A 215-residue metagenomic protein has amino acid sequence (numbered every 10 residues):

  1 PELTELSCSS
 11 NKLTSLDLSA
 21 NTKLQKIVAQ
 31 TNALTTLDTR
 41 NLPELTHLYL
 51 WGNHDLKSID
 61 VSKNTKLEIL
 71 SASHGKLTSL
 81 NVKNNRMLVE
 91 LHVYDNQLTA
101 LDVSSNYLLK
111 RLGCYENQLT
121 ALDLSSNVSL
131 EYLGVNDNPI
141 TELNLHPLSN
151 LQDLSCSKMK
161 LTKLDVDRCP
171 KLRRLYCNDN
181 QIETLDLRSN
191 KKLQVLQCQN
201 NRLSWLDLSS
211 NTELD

Functional and structural regions predicted by a protein language model:
E2, S7-K12, K23-A33, E44 (+9 more regions): Concave beta-strand-loop units of leucine-rich repeat
L16, L37-T39, S58-I59, L80 (+6 more regions): Canonical leucine-rich repeat
H146: C-terminal polymerase-core module
R168: Lipid-handling modules and contact-site tethers
S209-D215: Leucine-rich solenoid repeat scaffolds
